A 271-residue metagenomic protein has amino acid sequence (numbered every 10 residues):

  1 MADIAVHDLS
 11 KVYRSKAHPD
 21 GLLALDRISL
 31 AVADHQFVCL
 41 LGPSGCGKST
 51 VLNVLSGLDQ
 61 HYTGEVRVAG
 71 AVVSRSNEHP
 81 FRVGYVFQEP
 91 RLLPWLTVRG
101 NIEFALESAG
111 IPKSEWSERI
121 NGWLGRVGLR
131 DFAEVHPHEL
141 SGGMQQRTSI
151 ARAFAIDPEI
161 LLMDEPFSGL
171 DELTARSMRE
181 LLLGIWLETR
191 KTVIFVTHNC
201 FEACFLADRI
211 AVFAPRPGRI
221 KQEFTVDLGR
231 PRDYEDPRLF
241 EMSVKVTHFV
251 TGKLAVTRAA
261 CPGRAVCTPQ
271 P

Functional and structural regions predicted by a protein language model:
L41-P43: The feature captures the beta-strand-to-loop junction immediately N-terminal to the Walker
S56: Helix-to-loop junction immediately C-terminal to a conserved catalytic motif
G64-R75: Conserved ABC transporter NBD signature motif
V72, E107, S114-F132, G184: Conserved ABC ATPase "signature" region
L96-F104: Short coil-to-helix segment of the ABC ATPase nucleotide-binding domain corresponding to the Q-loop/switch region
H136-L140, M144: Conserved ABC ATPase signature
A155-E159: A short, proline-enriched helix->beta-strand linker immediately N-terminal to the Walker B motif in ABC-type P-loop
